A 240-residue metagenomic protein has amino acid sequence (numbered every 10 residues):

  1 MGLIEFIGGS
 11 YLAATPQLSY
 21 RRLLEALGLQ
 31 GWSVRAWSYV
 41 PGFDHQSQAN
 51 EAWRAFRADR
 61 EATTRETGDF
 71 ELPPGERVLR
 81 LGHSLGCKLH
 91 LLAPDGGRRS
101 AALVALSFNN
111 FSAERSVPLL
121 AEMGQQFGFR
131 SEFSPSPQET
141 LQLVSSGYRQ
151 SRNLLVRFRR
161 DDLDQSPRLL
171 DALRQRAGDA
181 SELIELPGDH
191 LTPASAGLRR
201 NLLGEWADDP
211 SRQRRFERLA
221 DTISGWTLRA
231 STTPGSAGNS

Functional and structural regions predicted by a protein language model:
M1-G42: Short, surface-exposed "cap/lid" segments of acyl-processing enzymes
A26, F43-G75: Alpha/beta-hydrolase active-site loop
L81-H90: Gly/Ala-rich beta-loop-alpha elbow adjacent to hydrolase catalytic centers
L92-A102: Conserved hydrolase catalytic core segment
A102, S112-I184: The feature captures the conserved acid-bearing segment of alpha/beta-hydrolase catalytic domains
A177-L202: Catalytic histidine neighborhood in serine/cysteine hydrolases with alpha/beta-hydrolase-type architecture
G197-S240: Catalytic active-site module of serine/aspartate enzymes centered on a nucleophile-bearing elbow/loop
